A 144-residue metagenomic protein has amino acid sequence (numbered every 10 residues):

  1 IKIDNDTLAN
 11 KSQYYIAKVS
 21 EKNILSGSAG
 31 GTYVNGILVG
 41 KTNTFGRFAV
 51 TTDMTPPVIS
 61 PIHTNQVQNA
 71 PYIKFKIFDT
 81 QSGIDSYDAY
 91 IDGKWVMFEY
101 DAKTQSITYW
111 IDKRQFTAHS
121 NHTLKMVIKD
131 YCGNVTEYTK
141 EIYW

Functional and structural regions predicted by a protein language model:
I3-D85, W95: Proteolytic cleavage junctions
F78-W144: Long, low-complexity serine/threonine/glycine- and acidic-rich segments characteristic of extracellular
